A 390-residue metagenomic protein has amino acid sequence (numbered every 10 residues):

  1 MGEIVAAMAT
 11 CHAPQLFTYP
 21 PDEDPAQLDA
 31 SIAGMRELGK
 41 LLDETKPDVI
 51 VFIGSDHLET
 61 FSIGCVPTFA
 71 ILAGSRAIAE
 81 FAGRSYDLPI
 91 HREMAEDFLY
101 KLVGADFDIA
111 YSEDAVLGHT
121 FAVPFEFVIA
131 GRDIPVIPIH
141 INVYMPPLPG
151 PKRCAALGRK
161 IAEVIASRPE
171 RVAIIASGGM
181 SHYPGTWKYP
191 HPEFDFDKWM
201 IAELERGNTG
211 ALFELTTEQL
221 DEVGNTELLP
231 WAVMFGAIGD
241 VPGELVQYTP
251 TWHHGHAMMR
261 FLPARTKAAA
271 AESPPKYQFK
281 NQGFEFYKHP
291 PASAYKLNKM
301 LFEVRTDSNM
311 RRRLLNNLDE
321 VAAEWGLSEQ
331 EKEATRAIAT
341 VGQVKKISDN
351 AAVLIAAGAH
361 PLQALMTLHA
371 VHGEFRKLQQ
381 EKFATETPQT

Functional and structural regions predicted by a protein language model:
M1-D48, T60-A156, S167, K188-P274: Flexible, D/E/H-enriched segments
A13, D56-E59, D319-E320: Short active-site-proximal "capping" loops at secondary-structure junctions
L41, V164, V321: Short alpha-helical functional segments enriched in proximate histidine and acidic residues
D48-G54, I139, E170-G178, Y183: Beta-strand elements within well-structured catalytic alpha/beta cores of enzymes that handle phosphate/sulfate esters
L58-T60, S181-P184, A322: Short, active-site-adjacent cap segments at secondary-structure transitions
C154, G158-I161, S177-G178: Hydrophobic, aromatic-enriched interface-forming segments
R159-A166, E170-V172: Non-transmembrane, aqueous-exposed alpha-helical and coiled segments at domain scale
A269-T390: Terminal, compositionally biased segments used for targeting/anchoring and flexible tails
